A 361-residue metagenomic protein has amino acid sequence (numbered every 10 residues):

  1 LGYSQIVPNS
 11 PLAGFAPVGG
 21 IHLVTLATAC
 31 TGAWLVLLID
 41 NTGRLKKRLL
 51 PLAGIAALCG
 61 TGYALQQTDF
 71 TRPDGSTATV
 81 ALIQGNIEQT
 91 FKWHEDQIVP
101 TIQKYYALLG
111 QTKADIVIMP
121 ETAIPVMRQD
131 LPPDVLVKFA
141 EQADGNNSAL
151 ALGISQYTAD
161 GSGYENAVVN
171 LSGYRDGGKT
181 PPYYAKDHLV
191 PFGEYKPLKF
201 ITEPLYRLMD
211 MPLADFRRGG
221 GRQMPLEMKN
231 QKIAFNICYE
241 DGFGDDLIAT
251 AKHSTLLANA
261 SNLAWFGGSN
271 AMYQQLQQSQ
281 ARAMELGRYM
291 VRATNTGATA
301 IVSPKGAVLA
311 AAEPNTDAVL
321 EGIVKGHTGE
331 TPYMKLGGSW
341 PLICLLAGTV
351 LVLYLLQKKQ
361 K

Functional and structural regions predicted by a protein language model:
L1-K361: Enzyme catalytic cores with a strong preference for nitrogen-chemistry domains
